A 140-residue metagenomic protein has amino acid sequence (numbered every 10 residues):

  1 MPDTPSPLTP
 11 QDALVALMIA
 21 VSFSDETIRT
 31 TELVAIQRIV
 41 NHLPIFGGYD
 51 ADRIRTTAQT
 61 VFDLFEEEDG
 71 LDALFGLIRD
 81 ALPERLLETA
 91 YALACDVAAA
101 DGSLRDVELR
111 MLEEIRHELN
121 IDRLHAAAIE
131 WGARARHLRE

Functional and structural regions predicted by a protein language model:
M1-E140: Small-residue-enriched hydrophobic alpha-helices in membranes
